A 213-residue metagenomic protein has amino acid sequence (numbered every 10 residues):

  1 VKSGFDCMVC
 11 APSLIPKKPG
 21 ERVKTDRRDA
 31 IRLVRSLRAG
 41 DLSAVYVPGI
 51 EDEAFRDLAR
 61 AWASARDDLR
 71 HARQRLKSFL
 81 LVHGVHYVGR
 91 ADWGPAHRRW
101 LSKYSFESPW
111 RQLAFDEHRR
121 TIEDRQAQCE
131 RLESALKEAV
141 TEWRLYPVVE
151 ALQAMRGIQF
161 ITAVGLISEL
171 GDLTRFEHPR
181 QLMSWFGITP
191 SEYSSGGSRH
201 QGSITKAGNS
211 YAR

Functional and structural regions predicted by a protein language model:
V1-R213: A detector of single, family-specific signature residues that are central to catalytic or substrate-handling motifs
